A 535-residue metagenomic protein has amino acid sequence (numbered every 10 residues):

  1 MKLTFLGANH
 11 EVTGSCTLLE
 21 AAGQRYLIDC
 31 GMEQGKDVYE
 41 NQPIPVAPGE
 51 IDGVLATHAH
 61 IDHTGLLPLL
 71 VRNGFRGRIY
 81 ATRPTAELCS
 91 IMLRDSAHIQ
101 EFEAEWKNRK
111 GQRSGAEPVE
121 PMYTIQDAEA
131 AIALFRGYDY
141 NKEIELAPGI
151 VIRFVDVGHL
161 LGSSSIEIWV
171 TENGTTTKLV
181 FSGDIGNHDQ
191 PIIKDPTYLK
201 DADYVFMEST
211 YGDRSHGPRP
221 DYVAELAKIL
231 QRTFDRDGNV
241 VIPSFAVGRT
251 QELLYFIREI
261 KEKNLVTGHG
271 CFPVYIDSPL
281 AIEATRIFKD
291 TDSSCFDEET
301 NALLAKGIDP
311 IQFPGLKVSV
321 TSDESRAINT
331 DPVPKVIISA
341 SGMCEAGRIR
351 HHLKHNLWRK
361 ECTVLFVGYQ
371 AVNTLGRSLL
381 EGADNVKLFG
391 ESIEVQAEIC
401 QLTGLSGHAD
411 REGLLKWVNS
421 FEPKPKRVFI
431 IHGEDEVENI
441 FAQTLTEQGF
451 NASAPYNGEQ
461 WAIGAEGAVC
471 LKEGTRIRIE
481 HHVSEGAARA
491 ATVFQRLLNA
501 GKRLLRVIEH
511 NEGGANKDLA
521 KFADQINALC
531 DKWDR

Functional and structural regions predicted by a protein language model:
M1-L55, H60, T64, V71-E252 (+2 more regions): His/Asp/Glu-rich metal-coordinating catalytic cores of metallo-dependent phosphodiesterases/hydrolases acting on
Q100-E105, D292-A305, K387, V469-T492: A polyampholytic, Gly/Pro-enriched intrinsically disordered region
I150-F154, I287-C295, L415-W417, A465-T475: Short, surface-exposed amphipathic charged segments that create phosphate/polyanion-binding patches used for binding
I185, P218-V223, Q312-E324, M343-E345 (+2 more regions): A general structural motif
P191-F206, S293-T300, Q370-Q396: Short, compositionally biased "basic patch" segments
I229-T374, V386-K387, E422, V437-N439 (+4 more regions): Hard-cation-handling environments
K387-V418: Generic long, charged, amphipathic alpha-helical segments
G458-D518: Charged, amphipathic alpha-helical linkers/stalks
